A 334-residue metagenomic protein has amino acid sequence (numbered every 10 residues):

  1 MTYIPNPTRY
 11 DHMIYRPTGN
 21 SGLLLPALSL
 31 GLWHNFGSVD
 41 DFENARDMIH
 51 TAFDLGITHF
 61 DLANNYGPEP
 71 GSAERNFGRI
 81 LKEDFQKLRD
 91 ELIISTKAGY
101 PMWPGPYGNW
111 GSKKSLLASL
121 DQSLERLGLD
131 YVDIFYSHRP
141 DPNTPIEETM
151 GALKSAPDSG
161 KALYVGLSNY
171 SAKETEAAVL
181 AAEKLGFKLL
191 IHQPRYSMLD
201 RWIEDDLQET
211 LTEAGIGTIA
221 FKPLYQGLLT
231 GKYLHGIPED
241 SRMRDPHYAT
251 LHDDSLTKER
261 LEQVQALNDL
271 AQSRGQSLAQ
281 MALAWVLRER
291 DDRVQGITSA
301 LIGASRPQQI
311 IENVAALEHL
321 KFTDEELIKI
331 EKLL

Functional and structural regions predicted by a protein language model:
M1-L92: N-terminal binding-site loop/beta-alpha segment at the start of enzyme catalytic domains that lines or forms
Y15, I49, E74, G78-L81 (+8 more regions): Generic structural signal for well-ordered alpha-helices, preferentially at hydrophobic/aromatic core positions
T18, L30, A45, A52 (+14 more regions): Conserved, mostly hydrophobic/aromatic
G19-G37, S95-G108, Y131, Y136: N-terminal small/glycine-rich loop or linker at the start of catalytic domains across soluble metabolic enzymes
E83-D90, L127-G128, P157-K161, A182-K188 (+3 more regions): Short helix-capping segments at alpha-helix termini
P101-D206, G217: Glycine/proline-rich, positively charged, aromatic-decorated active-site loop/lid region on the catalytic face
T210-D269: Glycine-rich, positively charged active-site loop/lid region within alpha/beta enzyme cores that binds and organizes
S255-H319: Conserved short secondary-structure transition element at the edge of the structured enzyme core that lines
